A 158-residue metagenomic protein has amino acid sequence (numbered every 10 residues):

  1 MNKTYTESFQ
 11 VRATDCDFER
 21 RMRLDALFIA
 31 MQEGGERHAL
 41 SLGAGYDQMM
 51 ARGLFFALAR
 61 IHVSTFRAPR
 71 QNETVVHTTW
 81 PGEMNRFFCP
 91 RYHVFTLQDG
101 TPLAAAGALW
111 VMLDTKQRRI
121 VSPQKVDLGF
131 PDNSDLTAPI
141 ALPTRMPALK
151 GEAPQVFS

Functional and structural regions predicted by a protein language model:
M1-L58, D114-S158: Hot-dog-fold acyl-thioester-processing enzymes
Y5-E7, I61, H77-T78, R91 (+2 more regions): Hydrophobic residues positioned within well-ordered beta-strands of beta-sheet architectures
F55-F56, W80, W110: Tryptophan-centered motif/residue detector
H62-Q98: Hydrophobic beta-sheet segments that form the core/acyl-binding groove of ACP/CoA-dependent acyl-chain-processing
M84-L136: Contiguous mid-protein beta-loop-alpha structural module that forms a pocket-lining wall or clamp of enzyme active
